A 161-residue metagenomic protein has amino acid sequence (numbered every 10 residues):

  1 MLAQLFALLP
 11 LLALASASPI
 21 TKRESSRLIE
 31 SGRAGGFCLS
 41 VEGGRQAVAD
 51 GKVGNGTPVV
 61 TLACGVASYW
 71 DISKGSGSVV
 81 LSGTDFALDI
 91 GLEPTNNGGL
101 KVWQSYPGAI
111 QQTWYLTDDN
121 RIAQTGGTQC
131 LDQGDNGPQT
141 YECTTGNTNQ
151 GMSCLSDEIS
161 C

Functional and structural regions predicted by a protein language model:
M1-T21: Fungal secretory targeting signals
A17-K52, V66-N96, I110-N136, C154-C161: Extracellular glycan-recognition/adhesion modules and their associated mucin-like linkers
V53-T57: A cross-family detector of function-defining hotspots
V60-V66: Trp/Gly-enriched beta-strand/coil motifs that build multi-repeat beta-propeller-like domains and related W-rich binding
G98-L100: Beta-strand acidic-aromatic groove motif in beta-rich domains, primarily in extracellular
W103-A109: An exposed tryptophan-centered "aromatic clamp" motif
T140-N147: Short, exposed beta-strand-loop hairpins at the edges of beta-sheets in extracellular/periplasmic proteins
